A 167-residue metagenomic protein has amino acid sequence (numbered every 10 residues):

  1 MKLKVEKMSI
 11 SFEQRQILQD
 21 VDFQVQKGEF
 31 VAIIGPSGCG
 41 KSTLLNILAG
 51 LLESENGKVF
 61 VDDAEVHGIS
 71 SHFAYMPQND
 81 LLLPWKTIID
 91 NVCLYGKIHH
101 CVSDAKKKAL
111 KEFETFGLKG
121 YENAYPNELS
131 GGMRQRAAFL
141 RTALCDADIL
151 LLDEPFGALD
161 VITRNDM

Functional and structural regions predicted by a protein language model:
I34-P36: The feature captures the beta-strand-to-loop junction immediately N-terminal to the Walker
A49: Helix-to-loop junction immediately C-terminal to a conserved catalytic motif
G57-I69: Conserved ABC transporter NBD signature motif
S103-Y121: Conserved ABC ATPase "signature" region
Y125-L129, M133: Conserved ABC ATPase signature
L144-D148: A short, proline-enriched helix->beta-strand linker immediately N-terminal to the Walker B motif in ABC-type P-loop
L150-D153: Catalytic Walker B motif of ABC-type/P-loop ATPase nucleotide-binding domains
